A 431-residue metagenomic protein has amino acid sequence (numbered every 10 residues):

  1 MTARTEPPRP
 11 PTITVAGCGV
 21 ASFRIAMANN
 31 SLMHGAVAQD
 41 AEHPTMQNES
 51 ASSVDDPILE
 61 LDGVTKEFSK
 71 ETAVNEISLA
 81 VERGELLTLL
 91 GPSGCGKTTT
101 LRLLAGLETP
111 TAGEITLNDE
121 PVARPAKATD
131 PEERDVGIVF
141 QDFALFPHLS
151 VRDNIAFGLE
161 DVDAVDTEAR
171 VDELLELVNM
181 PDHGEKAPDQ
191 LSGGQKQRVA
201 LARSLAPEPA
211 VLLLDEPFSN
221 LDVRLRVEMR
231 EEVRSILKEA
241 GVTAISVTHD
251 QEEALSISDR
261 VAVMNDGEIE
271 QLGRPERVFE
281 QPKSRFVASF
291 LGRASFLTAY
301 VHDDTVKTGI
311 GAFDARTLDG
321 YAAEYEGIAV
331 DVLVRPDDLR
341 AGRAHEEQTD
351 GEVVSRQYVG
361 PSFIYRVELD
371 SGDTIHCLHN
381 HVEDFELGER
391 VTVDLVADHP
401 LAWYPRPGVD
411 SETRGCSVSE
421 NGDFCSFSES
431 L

Functional and structural regions predicted by a protein language model:
L90-P92: The feature captures the beta-strand-to-loop junction immediately N-terminal to the Walker
A105: Helix-to-loop junction immediately C-terminal to a conserved catalytic motif
T111-E114, D266: Conserved coupling/switch loops of ABC nucleotide-binding domains, chiefly the family-specific signature
G113-R124: Conserved ABC transporter NBD signature motif
P131, D135-Q141, L145-F286: ABC ATPase nucleotide-binding domains
K283-E352, E368-F385: ATPase nucleotide-binding modules
